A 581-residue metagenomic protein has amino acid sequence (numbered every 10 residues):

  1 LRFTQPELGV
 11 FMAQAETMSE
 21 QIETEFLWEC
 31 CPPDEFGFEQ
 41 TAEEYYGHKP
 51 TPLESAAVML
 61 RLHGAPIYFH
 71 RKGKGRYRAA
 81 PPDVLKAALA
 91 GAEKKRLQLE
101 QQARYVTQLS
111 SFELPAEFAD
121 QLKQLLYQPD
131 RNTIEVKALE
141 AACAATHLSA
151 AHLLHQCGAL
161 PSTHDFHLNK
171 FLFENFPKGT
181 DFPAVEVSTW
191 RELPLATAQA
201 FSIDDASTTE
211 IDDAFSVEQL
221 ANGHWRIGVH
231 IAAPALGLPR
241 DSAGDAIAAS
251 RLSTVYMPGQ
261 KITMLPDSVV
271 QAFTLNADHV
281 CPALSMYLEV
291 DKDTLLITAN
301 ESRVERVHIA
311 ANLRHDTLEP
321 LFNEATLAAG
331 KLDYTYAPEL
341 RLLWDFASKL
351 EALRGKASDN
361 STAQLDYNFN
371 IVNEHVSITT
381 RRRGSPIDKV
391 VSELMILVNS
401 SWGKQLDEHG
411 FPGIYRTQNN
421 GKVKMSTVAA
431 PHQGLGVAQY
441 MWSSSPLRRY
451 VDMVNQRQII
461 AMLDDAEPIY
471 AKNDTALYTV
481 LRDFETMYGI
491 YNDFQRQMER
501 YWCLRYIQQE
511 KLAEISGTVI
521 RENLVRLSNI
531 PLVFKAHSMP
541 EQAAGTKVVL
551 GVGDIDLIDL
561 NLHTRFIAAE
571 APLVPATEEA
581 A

Functional and structural regions predicted by a protein language model:
L1-L97: Charged, low-complexity terminal tails
R2-E7, L85-E100, Y287, G330-S348: Charged, low-complexity, helix/coiled-coil-prone segments
Q5-G9, L148, F176-T180, S242 (+1 more regions): Serine-centered coil/turn micro-motif
F11, A15, L27, V84-A92 (+4 more regions): Generic hydrophobic, helix-prone segments enriched in Leu/Val/Ile
F26-P50, E54, V58-L60, P66-I67 (+6 more regions): Electropositive polyanion-binding surfaces
K72, H164-D165, R416: Residue-level detector of family-conserved "landmark" positions at structurally sensitive sites
L85-A90, P177-F182, V372-E374, G421-K424: Eukaryote-specific, cytoplasm-facing alpha-helical/coiled-coil scaffolding segments in long proteins
Q102-L193, T197: Low-complexity, highly charged intrinsically disordered N-terminal segments that act as targeting/localization
